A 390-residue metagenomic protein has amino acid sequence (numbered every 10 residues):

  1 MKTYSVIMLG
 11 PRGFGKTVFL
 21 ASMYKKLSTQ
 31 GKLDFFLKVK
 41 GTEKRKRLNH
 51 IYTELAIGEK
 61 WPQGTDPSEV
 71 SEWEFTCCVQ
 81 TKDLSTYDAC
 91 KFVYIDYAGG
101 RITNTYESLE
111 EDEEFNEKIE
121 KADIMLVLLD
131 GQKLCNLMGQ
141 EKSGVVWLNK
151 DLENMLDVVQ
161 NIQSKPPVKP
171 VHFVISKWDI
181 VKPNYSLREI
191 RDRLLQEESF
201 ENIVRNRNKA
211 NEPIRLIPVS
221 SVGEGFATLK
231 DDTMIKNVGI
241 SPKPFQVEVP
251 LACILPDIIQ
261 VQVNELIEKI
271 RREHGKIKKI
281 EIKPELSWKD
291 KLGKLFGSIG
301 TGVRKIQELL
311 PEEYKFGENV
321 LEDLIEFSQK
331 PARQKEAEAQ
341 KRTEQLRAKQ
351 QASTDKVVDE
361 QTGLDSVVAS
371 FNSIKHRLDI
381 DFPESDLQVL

Functional and structural regions predicted by a protein language model:
M1-I95, T103-E120, R215, F226-L390: Non-catalytic alpha-helical scaffolds
A89-T103, L134-V145: Conserved P-loop NTPase mechanochemical-coupling segment
K121-L286: Conserved GTP-binding G-domain of TRAFAC-class P-loop NTPases and closely related GTPase folds
